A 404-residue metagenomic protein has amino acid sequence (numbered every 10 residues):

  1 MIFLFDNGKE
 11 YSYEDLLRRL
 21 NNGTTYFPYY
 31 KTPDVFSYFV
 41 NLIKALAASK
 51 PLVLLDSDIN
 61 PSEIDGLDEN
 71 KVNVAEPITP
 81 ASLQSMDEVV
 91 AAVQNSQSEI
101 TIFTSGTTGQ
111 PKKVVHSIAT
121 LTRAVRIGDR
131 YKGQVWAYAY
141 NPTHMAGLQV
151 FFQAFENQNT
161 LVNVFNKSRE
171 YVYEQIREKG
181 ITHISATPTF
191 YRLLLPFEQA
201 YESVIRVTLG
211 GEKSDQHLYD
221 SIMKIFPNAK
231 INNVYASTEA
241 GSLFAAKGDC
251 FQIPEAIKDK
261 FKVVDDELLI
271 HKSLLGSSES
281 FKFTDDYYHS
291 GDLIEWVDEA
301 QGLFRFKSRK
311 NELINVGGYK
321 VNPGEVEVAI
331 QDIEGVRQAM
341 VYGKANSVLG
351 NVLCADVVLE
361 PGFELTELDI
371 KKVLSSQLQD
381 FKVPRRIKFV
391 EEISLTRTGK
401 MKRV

Functional and structural regions predicted by a protein language model:
M1-T25, I64, P77-T79, H116-A119: Conserved AMP-binding/adenylate-forming core of the ANL superfamily
P33, A81-F103, R130-W136: Conserved pre-ATP/AMP-binding loop-to-beta segment of ANL
S98-R126: Conserved AMP-binding A3 loop
T122-V135, T143-H183: Conserved AMP-binding/adenylation subdomain of ANL enzymes
L195-F251: Gly/Ser/Thr-rich phosphate-binding loop
V263-E295, Q301-L303, Y319-V321: Conserved ATP/PPi-binding loop(s) of AMP-dependent carboxylate-activating enzymes
G291-K382: AMP-binding/adenylate-forming catalytic core of the ANL superfamily
Q379-K400: AMP-binding/adenylate-forming catalytic domain of the ANL superfamily
